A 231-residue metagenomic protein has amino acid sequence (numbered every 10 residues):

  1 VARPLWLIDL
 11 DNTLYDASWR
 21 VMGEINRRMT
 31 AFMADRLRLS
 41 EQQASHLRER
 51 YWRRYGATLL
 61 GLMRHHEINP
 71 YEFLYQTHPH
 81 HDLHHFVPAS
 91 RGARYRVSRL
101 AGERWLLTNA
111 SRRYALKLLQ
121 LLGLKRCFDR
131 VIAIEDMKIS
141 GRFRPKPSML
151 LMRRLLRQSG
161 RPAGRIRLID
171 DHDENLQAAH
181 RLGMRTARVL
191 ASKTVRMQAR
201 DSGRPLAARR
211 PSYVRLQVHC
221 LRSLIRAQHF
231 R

Functional and structural regions predicted by a protein language model:
V1-R3, S98, R112, L116-R231: Asp-based, Mg2+/Mn2+-dependent phosphohydrolase catalytic module
A2-I8, T13-G92, R113: N-terminal helical cap/lid subdomain that shapes the substrate entry/recognition surface in HAD-like hydrolases
L39, I68, G102, R161 (+1 more regions): Short glycine/serine/threonine/alanine-rich loop segments
L83, R104-W105, G141-P145: Short, surface-exposed loop/turn motifs that are enriched in glycine and acidic residues and include a nearby proline
G92-A101: Catalytic-core regions built around general acid/base machinery
T108-A110: Conserved phosphate-coupling serine/threonine residues in phosphotransfer and NTP-handling enzymes
